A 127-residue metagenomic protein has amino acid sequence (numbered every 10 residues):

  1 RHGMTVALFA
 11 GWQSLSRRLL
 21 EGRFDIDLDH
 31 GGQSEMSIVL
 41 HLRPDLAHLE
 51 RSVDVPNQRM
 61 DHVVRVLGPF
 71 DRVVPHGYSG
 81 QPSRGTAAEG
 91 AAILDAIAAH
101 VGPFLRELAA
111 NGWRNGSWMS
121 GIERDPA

Functional and structural regions predicted by a protein language model:
R1-A127: Extended, histidine- and acidic-residue-enriched regions that form the cofactor-binding/catalytic faces
